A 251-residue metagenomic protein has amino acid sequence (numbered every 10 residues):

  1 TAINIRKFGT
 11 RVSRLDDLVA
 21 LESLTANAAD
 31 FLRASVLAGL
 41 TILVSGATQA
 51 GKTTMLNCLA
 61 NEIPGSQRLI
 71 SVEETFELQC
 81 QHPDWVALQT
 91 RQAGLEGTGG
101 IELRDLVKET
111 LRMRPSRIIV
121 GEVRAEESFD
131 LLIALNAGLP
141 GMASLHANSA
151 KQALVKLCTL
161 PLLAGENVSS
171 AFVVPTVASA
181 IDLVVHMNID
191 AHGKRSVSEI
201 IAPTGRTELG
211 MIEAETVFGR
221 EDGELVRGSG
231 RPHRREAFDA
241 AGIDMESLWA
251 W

Functional and structural regions predicted by a protein language model:
T1-A38: P-loop NTP-binding catalytic core
I5-F8, T75, L88-R91, I200-P203: Generic beta-structure capping elements
R11, A93-G94, R206: Active-site/binding-pocket entry motifs
A29, L37-S45, C58-A180, H186-N188: Switch/coupling sub-region of P-loop NTPases
Q49: Walker A (P-loop) phosphate-binding loop of P-loop NTPases
K52: Conserved lysine of the Walker
H192-W251: NTP-binding/hydrolysis catalytic cores, primarily Walker-type P-loop NTPases
